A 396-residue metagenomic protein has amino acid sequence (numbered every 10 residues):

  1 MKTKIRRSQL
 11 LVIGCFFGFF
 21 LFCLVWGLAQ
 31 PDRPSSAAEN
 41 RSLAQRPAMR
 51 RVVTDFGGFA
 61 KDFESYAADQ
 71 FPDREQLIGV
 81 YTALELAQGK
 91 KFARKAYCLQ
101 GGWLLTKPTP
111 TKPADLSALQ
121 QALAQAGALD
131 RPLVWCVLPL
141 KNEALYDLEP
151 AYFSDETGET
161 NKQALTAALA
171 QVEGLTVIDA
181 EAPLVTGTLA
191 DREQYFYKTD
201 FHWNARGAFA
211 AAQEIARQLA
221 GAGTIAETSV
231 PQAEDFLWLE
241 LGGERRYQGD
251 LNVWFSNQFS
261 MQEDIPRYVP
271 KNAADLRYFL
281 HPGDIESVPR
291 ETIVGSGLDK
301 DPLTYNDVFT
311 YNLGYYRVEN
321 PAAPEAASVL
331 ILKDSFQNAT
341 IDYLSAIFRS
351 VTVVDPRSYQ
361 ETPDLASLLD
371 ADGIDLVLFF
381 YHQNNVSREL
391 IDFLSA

Functional and structural regions predicted by a protein language model:
M1-A396: Extracellular glycan-modifying ectodomains
